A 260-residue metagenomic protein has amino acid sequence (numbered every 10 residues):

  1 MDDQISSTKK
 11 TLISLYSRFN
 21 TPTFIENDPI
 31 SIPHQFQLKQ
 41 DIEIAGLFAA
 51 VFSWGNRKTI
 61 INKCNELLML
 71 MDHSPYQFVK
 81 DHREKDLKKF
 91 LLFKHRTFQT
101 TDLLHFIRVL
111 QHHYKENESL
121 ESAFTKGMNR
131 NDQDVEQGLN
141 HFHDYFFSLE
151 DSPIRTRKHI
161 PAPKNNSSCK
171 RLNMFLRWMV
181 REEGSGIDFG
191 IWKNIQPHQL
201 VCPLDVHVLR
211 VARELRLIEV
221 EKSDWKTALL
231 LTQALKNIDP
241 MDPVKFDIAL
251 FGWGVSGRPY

Functional and structural regions predicted by a protein language model:
M1-Y260: HhH-family (HhH-GPD) DNA N-glycosylase catalytic core used in base-excision repair
